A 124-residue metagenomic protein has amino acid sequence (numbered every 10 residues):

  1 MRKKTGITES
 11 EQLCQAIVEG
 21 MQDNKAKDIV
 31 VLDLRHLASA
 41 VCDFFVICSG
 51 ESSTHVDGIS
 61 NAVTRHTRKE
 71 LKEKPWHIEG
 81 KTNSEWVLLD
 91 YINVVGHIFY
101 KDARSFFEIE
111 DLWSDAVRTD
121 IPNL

Functional and structural regions predicted by a protein language model:
M1-L37, S53-N61, L71-E73, E79-K81 (+2 more regions): Long, contiguous binding/interaction regions
S39-D43, D90-N93: A short, glycine/Asx- and small/polar-enriched loop/turn that sits immediately N-terminal to a beta-strand
I47-S49: Short hydrophobic/aromatic beta-strand micro-patches that form the beta-sheet surface supporting nucleotide- or nucleic
T64-R65: Anionic-ligand anchoring segments at beta-strand to alpha-helix junctions in alpha/beta enzyme folds, i.e., glycine
R68: Post-Walker A helix-loop "phosphate-sensing" segment adjacent to the P-loop in P-loop NTPases
